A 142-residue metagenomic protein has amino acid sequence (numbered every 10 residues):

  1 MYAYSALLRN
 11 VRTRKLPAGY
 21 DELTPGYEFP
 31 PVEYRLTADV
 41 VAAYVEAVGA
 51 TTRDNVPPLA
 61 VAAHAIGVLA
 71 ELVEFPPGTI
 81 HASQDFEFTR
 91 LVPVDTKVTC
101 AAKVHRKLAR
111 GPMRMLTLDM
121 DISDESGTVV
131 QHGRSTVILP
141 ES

Functional and structural regions predicted by a protein language model:
Y2-S83: Hot-dog-fold acyl-thioester-processing enzymes
Y2-Y20, V92-S142: HotDog/MaoC-like acyl-thioester-processing domains
P31, T52-D54, F88-T89, K107-A109: Short helix-to-loop capping/linker segments positioned immediately adjacent to catalytic or ligand/cofactor-binding
E33, D85, H132-T136: Well-ordered beta-strand positions in beta-sheet-rich domains
S83-T89, K103-V104: Short structured motifs
